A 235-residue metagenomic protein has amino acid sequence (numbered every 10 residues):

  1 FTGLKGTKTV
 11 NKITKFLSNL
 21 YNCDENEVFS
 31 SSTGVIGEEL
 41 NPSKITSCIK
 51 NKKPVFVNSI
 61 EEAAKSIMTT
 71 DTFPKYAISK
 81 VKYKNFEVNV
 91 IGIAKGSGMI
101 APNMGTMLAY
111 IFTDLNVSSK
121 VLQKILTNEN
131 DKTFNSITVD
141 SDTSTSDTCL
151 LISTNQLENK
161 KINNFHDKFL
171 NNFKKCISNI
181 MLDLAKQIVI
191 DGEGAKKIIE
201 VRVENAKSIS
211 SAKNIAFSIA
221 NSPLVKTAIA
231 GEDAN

Functional and structural regions predicted by a protein language model:
T2-T7: Glycine/threonine-rich flexible loop motifs
K8-F134, V139, S144: Glycine-rich, mobile lid/loop segments that gate access to catalytic sites or pores
S31-L40, L150-Q156, E204-A206: Short, conserved secondary-structure transition motifs
V35-E39, I67-S79, N179-D191, K196 (+1 more regions): Short secondary-structure transition/capping segments
V88, S146-T148, I199: Change "...and in nucleic-acid phosphodiester-cleaving endonucleases..." to "...and in nucleic-acid processing enzymes
S118-L184: Acidic, glycine-rich loop-and-beta core segments that form the ion-binding/anion-interacting portion of active sites
S144, G231-A234: Basic polyanion-binding and macromolecular-assembly surfaces
T154-E232: A glycine- and small/hydrophobic-rich beta-loop-beta segment that serves as a flexible "lid/hinge" or phosphate-binding
